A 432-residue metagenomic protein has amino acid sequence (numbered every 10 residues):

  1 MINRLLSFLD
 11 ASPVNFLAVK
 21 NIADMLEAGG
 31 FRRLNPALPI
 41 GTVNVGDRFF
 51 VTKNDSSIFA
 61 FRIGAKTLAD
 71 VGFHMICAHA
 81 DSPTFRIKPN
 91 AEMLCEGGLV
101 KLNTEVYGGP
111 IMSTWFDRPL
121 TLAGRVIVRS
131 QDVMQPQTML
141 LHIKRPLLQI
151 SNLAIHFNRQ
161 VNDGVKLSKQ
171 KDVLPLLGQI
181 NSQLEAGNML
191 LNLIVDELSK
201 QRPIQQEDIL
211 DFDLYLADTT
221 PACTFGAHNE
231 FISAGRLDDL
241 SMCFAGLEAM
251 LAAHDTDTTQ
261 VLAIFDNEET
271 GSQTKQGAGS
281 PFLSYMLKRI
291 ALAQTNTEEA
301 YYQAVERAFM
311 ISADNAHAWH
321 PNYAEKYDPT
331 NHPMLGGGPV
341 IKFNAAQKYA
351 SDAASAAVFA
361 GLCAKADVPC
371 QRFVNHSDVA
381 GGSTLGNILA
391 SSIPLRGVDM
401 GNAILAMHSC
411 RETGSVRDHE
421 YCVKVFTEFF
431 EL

Functional and structural regions predicted by a protein language model:
M1-L432: N-terminal hydrophobic/helix-forming segments and targeting peptides
